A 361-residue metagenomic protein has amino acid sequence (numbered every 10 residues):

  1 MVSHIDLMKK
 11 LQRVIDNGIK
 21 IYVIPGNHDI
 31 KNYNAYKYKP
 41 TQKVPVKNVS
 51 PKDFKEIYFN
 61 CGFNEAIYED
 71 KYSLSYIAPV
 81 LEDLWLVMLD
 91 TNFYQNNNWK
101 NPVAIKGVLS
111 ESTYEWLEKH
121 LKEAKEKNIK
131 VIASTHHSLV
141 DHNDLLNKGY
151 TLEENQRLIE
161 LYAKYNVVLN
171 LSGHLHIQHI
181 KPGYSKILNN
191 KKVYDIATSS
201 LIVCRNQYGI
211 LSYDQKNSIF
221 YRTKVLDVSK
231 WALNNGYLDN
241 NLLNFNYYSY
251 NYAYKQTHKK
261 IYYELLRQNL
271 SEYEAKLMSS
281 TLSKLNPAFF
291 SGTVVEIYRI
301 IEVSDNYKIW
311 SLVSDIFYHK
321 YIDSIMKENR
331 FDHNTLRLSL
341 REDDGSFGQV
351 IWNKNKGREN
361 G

Functional and structural regions predicted by a protein language model:
M1, N27-H28, T91-N92, H136-S138 (+3 more regions): Active-site metal-binding loops of divalent metal-dependent hydrolases
V2-E115, N189, I210, I219-F220: Extended active-site neighborhood of metal-dependent phosphoesterases/phosphodiesterases
I30-N34, Q95-N97, V140-N143, H179-K181 (+2 more regions): Short catalytic/ligand-binding loop motif for oxyanion handling, primarily in non-cytosolic enzymes, centered on
A66-E69, G149, L201-C204: Acidic-and-aromatic substrate-binding clefts and catalytic sites of carbohydrate-active enzymes
W85-M88, W99-Y194: His/acidic metal-ligating clusters that form di-metal
G183, S212-K216: Short beta-strand micro-motifs enriched in acidic
R222-A232: Short, solvent-exposed aromatic-acidic interface loops
L233-G361: Non-catalytic terminal accessory segments
